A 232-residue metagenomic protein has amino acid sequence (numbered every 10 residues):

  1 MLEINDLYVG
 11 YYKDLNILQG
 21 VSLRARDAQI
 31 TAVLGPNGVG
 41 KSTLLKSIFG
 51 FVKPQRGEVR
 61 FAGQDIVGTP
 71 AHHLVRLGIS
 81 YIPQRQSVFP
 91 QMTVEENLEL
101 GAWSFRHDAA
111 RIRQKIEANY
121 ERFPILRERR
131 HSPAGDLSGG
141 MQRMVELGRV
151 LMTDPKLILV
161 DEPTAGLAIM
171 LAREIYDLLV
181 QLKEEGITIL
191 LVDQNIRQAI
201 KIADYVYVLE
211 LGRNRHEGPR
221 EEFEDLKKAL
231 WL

Functional and structural regions predicted by a protein language model:
L34-P36: The feature captures the beta-strand-to-loop junction immediately N-terminal to the Walker
F49: Helix-to-loop junction immediately C-terminal to a conserved catalytic motif
G57-I66, L77, R111-I116, H216-P219: Conserved ABC transporter NBD signature motif
P133-L137: Conserved ABC ATPase signature
V150-L151: ABC ATPase C-loop
I158-E162: Catalytic Walker B motif of ABC-type/P-loop ATPase nucleotide-binding domains
R213-L232: Conserved beta-strand-loop-alpha-helix hinge in the C-terminal portion of ABC ATPase nucleotide-binding domains
